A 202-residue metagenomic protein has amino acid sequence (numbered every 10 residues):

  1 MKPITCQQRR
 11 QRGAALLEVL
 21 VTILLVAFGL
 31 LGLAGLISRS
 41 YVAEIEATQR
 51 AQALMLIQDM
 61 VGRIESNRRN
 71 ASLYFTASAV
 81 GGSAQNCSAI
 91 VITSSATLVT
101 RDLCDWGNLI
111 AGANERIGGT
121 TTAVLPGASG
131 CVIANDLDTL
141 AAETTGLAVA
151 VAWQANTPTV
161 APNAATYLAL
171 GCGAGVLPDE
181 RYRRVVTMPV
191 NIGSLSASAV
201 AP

Functional and structural regions predicted by a protein language model:
M1-A14: N-terminal leader/signal peptides at the extreme start of proteins
T5-Q8, Y41, N114: Structural motif corresponding to the C-terminal cap of alpha-helices
A14, L25-E46, I64: C-terminal juxtamembrane segment of a hydrophobic transmembrane alpha-helix
A15, Q52: Amphipathic alpha-helical recognition patches that constitute DNA-binding helices
I45-T48, M55-P202: Flexible, low-complexity segments enriched in proline/glycine/serine and punctuated by aromatic residues
